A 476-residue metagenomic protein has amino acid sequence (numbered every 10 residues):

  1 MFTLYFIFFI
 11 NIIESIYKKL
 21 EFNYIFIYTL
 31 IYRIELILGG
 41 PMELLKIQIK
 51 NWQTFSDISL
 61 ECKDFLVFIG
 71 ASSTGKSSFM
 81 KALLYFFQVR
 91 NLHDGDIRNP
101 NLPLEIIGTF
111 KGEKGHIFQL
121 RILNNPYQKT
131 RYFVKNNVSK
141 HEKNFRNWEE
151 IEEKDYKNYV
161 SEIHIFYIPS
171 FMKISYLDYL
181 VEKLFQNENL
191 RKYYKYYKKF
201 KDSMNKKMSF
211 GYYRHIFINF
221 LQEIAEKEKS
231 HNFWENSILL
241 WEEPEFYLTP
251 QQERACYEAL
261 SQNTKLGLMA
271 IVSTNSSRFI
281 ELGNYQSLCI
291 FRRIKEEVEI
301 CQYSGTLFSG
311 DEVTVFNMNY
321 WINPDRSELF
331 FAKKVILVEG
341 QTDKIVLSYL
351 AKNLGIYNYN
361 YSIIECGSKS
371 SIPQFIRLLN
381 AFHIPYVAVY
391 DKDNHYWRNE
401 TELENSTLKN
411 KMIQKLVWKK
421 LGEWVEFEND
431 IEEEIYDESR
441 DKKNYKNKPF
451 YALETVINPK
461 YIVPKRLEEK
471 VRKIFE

Functional and structural regions predicted by a protein language model:
F2-F9, Y17, F22-Y28, Y32: Aromatic (phenylalanine/tyrosine) cluster motif
I13, I25, I31-Q88, N205-D325 (+1 more regions): Switch/communication elements of ASCE P-loop NTPase nucleotide-binding domains
Y28, Y32-I37, P41, K111 (+4 more regions): Extended helical coiled-coil dimerization/tether regions that scaffold and oligomerize large DNA-maintenance assemblies
M80-N125: Conserved P-loop NTP-binding catalytic core
L102-I106, V160-I165, N284-S287, N358-Y359 (+2 more regions): Short glycine-/polar-rich loops that comprise or flank the Walker A/P-loop and associated switch/sensor motifs
F171, T274-S277, D391-K392: A short beta-strand-to-loop transition that corresponds to the Sensor-1 phosphate-sensing loop of AAA+ P-loop ATPases
I280-E281, Q286-N394: RecA-like P-loop NTPase motor core
D391-K392, W397-I462: Activity-critical C-terminal alpha-helical subdomain
